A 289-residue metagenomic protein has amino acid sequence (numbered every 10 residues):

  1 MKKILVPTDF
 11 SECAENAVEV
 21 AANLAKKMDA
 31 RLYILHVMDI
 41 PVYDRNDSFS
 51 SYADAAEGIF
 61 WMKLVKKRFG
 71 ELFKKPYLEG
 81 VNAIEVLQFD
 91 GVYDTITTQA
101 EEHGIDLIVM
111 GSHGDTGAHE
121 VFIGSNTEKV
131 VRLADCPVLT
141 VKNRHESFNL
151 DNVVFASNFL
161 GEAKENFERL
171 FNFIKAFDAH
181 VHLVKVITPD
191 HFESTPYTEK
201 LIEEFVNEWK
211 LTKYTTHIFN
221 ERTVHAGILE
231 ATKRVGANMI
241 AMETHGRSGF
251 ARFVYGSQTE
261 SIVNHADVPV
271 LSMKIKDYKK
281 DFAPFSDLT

Functional and structural regions predicted by a protein language model:
M1, I105-D106, T127, C136 (+2 more regions): Local beta-strand N-terminus motif with an aromatic residue
M1-Y52, N152-T215, A237, H265 (+3 more regions): Small/aliphatic-rich secondary-structure junction motif
V37, H113-G114, N143-H145, V186 (+2 more regions): Short, ordered loop/turn segments at secondary-structure junctions
A53-K67: A short acidic, glycine-rich active-site loop that binds or catalyzes chemistry on phosphate/adenosine moieties
K67, E71-I108, E208-F250, V254 (+2 more regions): Structural beta-alpha unit
V109-S112, V138-N143, V270-K274: Short beta-strand elements of ligand-binding domains
M110-K129, M242-H265, K279-D281: Glycine-rich, Arg-bearing micro-motifs that act as flexible, cationic patches
S125-R144: Short, structured interface segments
